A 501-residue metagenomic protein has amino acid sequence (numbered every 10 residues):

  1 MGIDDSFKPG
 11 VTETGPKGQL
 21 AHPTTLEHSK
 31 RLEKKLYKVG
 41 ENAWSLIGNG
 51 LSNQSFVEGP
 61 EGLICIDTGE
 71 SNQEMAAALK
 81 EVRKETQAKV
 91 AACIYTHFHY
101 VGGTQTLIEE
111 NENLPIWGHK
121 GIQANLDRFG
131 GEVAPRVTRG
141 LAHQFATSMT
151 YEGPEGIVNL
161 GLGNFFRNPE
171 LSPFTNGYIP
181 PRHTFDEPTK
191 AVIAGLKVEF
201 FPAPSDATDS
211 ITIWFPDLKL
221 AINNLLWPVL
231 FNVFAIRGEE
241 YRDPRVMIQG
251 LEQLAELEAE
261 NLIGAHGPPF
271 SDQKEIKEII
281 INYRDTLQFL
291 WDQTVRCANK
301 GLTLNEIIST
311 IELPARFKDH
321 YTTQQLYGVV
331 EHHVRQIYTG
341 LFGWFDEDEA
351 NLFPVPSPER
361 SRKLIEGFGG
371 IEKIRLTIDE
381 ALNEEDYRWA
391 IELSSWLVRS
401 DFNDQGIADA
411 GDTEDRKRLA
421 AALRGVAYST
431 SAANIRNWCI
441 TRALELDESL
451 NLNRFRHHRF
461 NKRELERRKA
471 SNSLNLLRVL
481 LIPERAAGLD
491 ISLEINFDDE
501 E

Functional and structural regions predicted by a protein language model:
M1-E33: N-terminal pre-domain segments of enzymes
R31, L36, E61-G62, N72-G118: Active-site metal-binding motif and surrounding structural segment of the metallo-beta-lactamase
E33-T86, I211-L225: Conserved beta-strand hairpin/beta-sheet module of binuclear metal-dependent hydrolase folds, prominently
N42, V57, D67, V82 (+9 more regions): Divalent metal-coordination and catalytic microenvironments
G62-N72, P173, I179, P188-K300: Metallo-beta-lactamase
D127-P202, V246-E258: Metallo-beta-lactamase
I276-K277, I281-N282, L290-S400, T413-D415 (+2 more regions): Hard-cation-handling environments
P358-R360, K373-E392, W396-D401, G406-G411 (+2 more regions): Feature captures hydrophobic
